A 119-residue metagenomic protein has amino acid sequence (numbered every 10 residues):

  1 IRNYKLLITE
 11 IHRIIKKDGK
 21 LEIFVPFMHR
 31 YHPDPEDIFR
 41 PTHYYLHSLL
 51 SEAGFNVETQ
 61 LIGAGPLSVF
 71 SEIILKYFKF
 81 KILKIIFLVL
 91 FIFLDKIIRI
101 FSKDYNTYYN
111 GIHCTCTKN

Functional and structural regions predicted by a protein language model:
I1-H32, C114-K118: Conserved SAM-binding loop
E10, Y45, G111: Amphipathic alpha-helical recognition patches that constitute DNA-binding helices
I23, T42-H43, L61-G63: Conserved binding-pocket/active-site segment within a compact domain
H29-L49: Acceptor-substrate binding/catalytic loop of class I
E52-F55, K118: A structural motif corresponding to the C-terminal end of an alpha-helix and its immediate exit/capping segment
G54-P66: Conserved S-adenosyl-L-methionine
P66-N119: A C-terminal cap/extension of S-adenosyl-L-methionine-dependent methyltransferases that defines the acceptor-substrate
